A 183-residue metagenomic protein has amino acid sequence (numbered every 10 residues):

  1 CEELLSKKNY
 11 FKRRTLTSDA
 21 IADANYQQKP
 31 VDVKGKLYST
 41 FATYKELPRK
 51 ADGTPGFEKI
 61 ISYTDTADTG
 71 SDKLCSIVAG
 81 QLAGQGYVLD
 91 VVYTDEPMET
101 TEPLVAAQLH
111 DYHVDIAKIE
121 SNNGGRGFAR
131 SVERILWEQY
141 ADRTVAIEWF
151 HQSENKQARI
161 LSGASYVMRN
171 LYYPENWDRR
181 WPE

Functional and structural regions predicted by a protein language model:
C1-T64: ATPase catalytic-site recognition across NTP-hydrolyzing enzymes
K7-K12, K29, V33, L37 (+2 more regions): Mg2+-dependent endonuclease catalytic cores in nucleic-acid-processing enzymes, primarily RNase H-like
T17-S18, D68, L109, N155: Generic detector of ordered secondary-structure context
I21-D23, E58-I61, K73-S76, V114 (+1 more regions): Active-site lining segments that contact anionic ligands and/or coordinate catalytic metals
G53-Q81: Gly/Thr-rich phosphate-binding beta-strand-loop-beta motif of the actin/hexokinase/Hsp70
